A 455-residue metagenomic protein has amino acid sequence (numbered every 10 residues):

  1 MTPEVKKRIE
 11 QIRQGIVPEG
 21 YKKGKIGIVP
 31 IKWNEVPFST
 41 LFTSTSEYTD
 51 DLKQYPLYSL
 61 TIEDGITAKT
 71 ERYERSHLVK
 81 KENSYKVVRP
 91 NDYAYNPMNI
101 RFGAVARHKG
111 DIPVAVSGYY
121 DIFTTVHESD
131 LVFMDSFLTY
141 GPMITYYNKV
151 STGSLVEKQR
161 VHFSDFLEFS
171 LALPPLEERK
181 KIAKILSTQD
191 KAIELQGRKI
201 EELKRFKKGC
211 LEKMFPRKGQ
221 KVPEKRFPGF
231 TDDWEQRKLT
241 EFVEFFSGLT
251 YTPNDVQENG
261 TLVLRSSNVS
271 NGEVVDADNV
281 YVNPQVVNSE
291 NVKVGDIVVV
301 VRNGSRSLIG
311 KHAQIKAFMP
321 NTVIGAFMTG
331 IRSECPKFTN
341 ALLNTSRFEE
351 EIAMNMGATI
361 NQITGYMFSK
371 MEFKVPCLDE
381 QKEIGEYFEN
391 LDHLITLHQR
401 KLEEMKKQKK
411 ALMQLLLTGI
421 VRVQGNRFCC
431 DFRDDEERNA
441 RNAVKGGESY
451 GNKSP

Functional and structural regions predicted by a protein language model:
M1-E19, G209-C210: Short acidic N-proximal helix/loop "leader" segments that mark the beginning of a domain or an inter-domain linker
P3-E4, K23-V29, S170-R217, P223-T240 (+6 more regions): A structural feature that tracks compact, well-ordered secondary-structure segments with a strong bias toward
P18, F42-V79, T252-N283: DNA target-recognition patches
P18-K22, M98, V114-Y119, S154-E177 (+2 more regions): A short glycine-rich beta-alpha junction/loop motif
E19-T49, R226-L249: Non-catalytic DNA-recognition/assembly elements of restriction-modification systems
K23, S76-E82, L155, T188 (+3 more regions): Short, solvent-exposed loop/turn positions at domain surfaces that link secondary-structure elements or cap domain
N83-M143, E157, H162, F166 (+3 more regions): A short beta-sheet element
K445-S449: Short, Lys/Arg-enriched N-terminal segments with co-localized hydrophobic residues within the first ~10-30 amino acids
